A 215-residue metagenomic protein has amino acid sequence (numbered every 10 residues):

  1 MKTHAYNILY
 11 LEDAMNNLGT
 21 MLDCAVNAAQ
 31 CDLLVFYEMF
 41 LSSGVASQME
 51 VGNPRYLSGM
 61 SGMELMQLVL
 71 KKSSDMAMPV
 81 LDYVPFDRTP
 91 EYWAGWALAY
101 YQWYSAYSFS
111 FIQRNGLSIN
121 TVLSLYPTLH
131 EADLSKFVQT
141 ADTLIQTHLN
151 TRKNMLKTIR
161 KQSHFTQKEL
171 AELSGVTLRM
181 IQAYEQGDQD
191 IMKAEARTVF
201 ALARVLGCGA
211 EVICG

Functional and structural regions predicted by a protein language model:
L11-L68: N-terminal interaction modules that seed assembly of large macromolecular complexes
A25, Q167-A171: Short alpha-helical "recognition helix" segments of helix-turn-helix
M66-S73, E195-V212: DNA major-groove recognition helix of helix-turn-helix/homeodomain DNA-binding modules
T140-S163: A short, Lys/Arg-rich alpha-helix, primarily the initiator
L156, L170-A171, I181-Y184, I213: Conserved hydrophobic/aromatic packing and binding residues within compact polymer-binding modules
T166, T177-M180, E195, G209: Short coil turns linking two alpha-helices in DNA-binding domains
V176-M192: Recognition helix of helix-turn-helix/homeodomain-like DNA-binding domains that insert into the DNA major groove
